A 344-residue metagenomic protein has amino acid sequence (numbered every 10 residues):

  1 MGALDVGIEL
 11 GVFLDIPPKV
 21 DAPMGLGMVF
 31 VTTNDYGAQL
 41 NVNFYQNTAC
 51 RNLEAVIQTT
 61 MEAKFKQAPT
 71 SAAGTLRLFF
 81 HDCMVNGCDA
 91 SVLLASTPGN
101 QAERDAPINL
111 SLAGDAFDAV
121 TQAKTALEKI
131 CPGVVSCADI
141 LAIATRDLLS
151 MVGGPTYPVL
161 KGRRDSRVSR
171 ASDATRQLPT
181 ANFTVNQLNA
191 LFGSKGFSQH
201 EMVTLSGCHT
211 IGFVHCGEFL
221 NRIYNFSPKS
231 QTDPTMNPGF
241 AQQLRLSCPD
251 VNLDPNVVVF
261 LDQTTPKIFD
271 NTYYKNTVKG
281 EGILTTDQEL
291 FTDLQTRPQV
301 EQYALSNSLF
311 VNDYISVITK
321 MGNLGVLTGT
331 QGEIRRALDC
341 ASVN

Functional and structural regions predicted by a protein language model:
G25-N344: Catalytic cores of secreted/periplasmic or lumenal enzymes
